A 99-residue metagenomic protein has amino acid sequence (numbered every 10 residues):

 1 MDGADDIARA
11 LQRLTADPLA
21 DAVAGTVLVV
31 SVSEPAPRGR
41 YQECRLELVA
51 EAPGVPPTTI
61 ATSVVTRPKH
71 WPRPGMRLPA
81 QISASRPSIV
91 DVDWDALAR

Functional and structural regions predicted by a protein language model:
M1-R40, A61, W71-P74, L78-P79 (+1 more regions): OB/S1-fold single-stranded nucleic-acid-binding modules and their adjacent gly/ser/pro-rich low-complexity linkers
V32, Q42-G54: A short beta-strand signature
P37, E51-I60: Short, cysteine-centered beta-strand-loop-beta hairpins and adjacent loop/turn segments enriched in charged/polar
A50, V64, A96: A short beta-strand motif that forms part of the nucleic acid-binding face of small beta-barrel RNA-binding folds
P56-H70: Beta-strand/loop nucleic-acid-binding surfaces
Q81-I89: Short, charged beta-turn/beta-strand-edge "cap" motif at the junction between a beta-strand and an adjacent loop
